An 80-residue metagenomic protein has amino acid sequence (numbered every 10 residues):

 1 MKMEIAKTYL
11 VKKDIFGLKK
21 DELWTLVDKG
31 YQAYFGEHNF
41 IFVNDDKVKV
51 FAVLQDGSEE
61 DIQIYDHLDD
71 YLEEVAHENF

Functional and structural regions predicted by a protein language model:
K2-D14: Short coil-to-beta transition motif at edge beta-strands of beta-rich domains
E4-I5, Y34-H38, D46: A short, compositionally biased
Y9-V11, W24-L26, F40-F42, L72: Hydrophobic beta-strand residues in large extracellular and virion-surface proteins
K13-G17, F42-D45: Short acidic, glycine-rich loop/turn motifs
K13-I15, G30, Q55, D61-I62: Alpha-helical interaction segments
F16-L18, A33-Y34: Short glycine/serine/proline-enriched coil/turn segments at secondary-structure junctions
K19-G30: Short beta-strand-centered aromatic/proline hotspots
F40-F80: Intrinsically disordered, low-complexity, charged/polar segments
